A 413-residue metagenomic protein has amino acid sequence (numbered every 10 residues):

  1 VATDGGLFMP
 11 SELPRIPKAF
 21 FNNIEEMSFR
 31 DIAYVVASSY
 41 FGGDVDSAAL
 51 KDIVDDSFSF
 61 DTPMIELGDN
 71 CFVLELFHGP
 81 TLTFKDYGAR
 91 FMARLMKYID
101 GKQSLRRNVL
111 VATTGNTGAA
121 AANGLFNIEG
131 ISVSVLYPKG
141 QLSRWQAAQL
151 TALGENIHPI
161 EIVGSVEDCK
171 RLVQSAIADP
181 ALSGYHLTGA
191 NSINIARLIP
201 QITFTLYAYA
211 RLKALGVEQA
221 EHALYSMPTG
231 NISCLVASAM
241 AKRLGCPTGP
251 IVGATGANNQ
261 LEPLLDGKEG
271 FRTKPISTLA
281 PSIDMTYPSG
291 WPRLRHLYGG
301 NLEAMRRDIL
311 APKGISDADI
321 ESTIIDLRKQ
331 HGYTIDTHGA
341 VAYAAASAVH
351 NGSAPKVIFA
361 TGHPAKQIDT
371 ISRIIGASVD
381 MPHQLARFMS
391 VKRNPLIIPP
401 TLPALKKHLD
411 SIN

Functional and structural regions predicted by a protein language model:
V1-N413: PLP-dependent amino-acid enzyme catalytic core
